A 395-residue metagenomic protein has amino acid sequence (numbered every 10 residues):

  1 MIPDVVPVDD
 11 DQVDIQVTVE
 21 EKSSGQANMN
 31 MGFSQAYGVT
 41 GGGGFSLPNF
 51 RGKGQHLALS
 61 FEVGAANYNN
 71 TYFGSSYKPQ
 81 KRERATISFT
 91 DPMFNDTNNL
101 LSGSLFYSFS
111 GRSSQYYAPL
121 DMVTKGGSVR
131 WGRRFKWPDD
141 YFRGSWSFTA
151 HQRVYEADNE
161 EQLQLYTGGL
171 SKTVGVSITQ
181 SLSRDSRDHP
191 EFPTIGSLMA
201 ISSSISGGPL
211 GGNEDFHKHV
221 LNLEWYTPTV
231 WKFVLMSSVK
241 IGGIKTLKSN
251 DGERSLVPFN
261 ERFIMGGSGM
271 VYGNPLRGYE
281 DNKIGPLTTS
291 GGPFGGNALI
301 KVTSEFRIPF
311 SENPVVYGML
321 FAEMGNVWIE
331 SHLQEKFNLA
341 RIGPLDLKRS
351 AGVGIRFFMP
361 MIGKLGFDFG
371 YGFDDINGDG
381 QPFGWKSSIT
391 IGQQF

Functional and structural regions predicted by a protein language model:
M1-A200, R277-G278, N282-T289, N297 (+2 more regions): Gram-negative/organellar outer-membrane beta-barrel architecture
V13, F233-F321, V327-S331: Extracytoplasmic gating/loop element in the C-terminal half of outer-membrane beta-barrel translocons and assembly
V17, F45, F89, L223 (+6 more regions): Hydrophobic, well-ordered secondary-structure elements that form the walls of internal hydrophobic environments
N28-S34, S76, G211-E214, T288-G296 (+3 more regions): Short, contiguous acidic/charged loop-to-helix segments that flank catalytic cores in large enzymes
E62-A65, F106, V239-G243, Y317-E330 (+2 more regions): Active/binding-pocket-proximal capping segment
V123-G132, M199-G207, E214-L247: Transmembrane beta-barrel strand/turn architecture of Gram-negative outer membrane proteins
F135-F142, T229-L235, S311-V316, G363: Secondary-structure transition into beta-strands, especially the periplasmic turns and strand N-termini that construct
G267-G273, L333-F395: C-terminal beta-signal and terminal closure region of outer-membrane beta-barrel proteins
